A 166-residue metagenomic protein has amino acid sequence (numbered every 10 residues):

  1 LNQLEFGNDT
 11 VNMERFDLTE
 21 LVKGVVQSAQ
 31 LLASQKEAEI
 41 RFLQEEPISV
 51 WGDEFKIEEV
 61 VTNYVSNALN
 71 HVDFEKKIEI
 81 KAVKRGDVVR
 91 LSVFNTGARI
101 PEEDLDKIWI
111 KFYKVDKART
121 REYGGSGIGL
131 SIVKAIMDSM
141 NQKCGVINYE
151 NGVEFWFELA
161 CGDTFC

Functional and structural regions predicted by a protein language model:
F6-V11, S49-G52: Conserved micro-motifs of the catalytic ATP-binding
N12-Q27: A conserved beta-strand-to-alpha-helix junction within the catalytic ATP-binding
E14-R15, E39-I48: Conserved catalytic submotifs in the C-terminal HATPase_c
A68-L69: Short helix-loop "hinge" at the ATP-lid/N-box region of the Bergerat-fold HATPase_c
E75-D87: Short beta-strand/loop element within the Bergerat-fold HATPase_c
I100-K114: Short conserved segment of the HATPase_c
N141-Q142: Conserved glycine-rich
